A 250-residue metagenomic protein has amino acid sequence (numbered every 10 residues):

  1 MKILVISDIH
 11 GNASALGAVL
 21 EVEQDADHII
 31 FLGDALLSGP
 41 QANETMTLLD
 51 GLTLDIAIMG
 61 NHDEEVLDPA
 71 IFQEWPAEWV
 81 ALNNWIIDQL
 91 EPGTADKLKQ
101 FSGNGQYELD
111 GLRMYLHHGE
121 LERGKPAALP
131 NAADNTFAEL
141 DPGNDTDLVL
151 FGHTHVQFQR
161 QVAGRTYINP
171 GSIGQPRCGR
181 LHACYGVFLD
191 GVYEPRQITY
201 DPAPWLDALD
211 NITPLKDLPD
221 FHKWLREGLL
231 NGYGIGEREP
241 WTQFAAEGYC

Functional and structural regions predicted by a protein language model:
K2-A95, K99: Core catalytic region of metal-dependent phosphoesterases/phosphodiesterases, especially metallo-beta-lactamase-like
K2-H10, R113-E120, Y167-G171: Active-site-proximal beta-strand elements of phosphoester/diester hydrolases
H10, A35-L36, H62-D63, E120 (+2 more regions): Catalytic metal-binding/acid-base residues of hydrolase active sites
V22-A26, L52, L109-D110, P142-D145 (+1 more regions): Glycine-rich phosphate-binding loop signature in dinucleotide/nucleotide-binding domains
E74-A81, G111-G143, P176: Active-site-proximal segments of metal-dependent phosphoesterases and phosphodiesterases across multiple
G103-G111, R160-V162: Short acidic-hydrophobic surface loop/beta-edge motif
A133-I168, I173: Anionic-ligand binding region
Q161-C250: Acidic, His/Gly-rich catalytic cores of divalent-metal-dependent hydrolytic chemistry
